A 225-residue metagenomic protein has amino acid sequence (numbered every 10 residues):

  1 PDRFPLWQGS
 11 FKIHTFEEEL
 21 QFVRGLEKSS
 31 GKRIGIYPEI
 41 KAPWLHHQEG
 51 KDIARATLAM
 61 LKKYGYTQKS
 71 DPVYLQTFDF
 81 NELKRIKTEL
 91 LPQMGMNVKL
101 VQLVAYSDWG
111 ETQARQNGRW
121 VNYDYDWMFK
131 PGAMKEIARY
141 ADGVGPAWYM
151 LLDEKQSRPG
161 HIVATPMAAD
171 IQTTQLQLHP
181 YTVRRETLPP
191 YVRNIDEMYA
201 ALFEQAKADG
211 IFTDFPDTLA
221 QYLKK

Functional and structural regions predicted by a protein language model:
P1-T88, P92-M128, G132-A133, R139-D142 (+2 more regions): Metal-dependent phosphodiesterase/phospholipase catalytic core, i.e., the His/Asp/Glu-rich active-site region
P38, T213-D214: Active-site flanking residues adjacent to catalytic metal/cofactor-binding acidic residues
F80, P216-D217: Alpha-helix N-cap/helix-start capping motif
I137-R139, E204-Q205: Flexible, charged surface loops at secondary-structure boundaries
Y149, F215-P216: Flexible loop residues that form catalytic and substrate-binding hotspots at small-molecule/glycan-binding clefts
K155-A208, F212-T213, K224: C-terminal soluble interaction/assembly domains
D217-K225: Aromatic-rich peripheral "rim/lid" segments of glycoside hydrolase catalytic domains that contact and position glycan
